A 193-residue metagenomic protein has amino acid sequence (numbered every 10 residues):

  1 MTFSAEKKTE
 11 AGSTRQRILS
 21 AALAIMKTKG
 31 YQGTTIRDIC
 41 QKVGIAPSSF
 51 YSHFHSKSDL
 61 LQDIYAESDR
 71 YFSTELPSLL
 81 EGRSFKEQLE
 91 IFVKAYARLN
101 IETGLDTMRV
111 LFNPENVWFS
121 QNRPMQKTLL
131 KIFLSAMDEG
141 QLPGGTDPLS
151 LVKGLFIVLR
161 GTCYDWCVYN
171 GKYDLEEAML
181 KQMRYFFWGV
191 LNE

Functional and structural regions predicted by a protein language model:
M1-S13: N-terminal intrinsically disordered/low-complexity leader segments
M1-T2, G82, R98, K131-E139 (+2 more regions): C-terminal peripheral helix-coil segments that are non-catalytic and often amphipathic
T2, R17, I25-D59: Helix-turn-helix
T14-A22, I39, I64-S68, F72 (+1 more regions): Generic hydrophobic, amphipathic alpha-helix propensity
Q32, L142-P143: Conserved hydrophobic residue
D63, T74-E102, V152-L155: Hydrophobic alpha-helical connector segments
R70-S73, E115-Q141, L149-K153, I157 (+1 more regions): Amphipathic alpha-helical packing segments from all-alpha helical-bundle domains
I91-F119: Amphipathic alpha-helical segments used for helix-helix packing
